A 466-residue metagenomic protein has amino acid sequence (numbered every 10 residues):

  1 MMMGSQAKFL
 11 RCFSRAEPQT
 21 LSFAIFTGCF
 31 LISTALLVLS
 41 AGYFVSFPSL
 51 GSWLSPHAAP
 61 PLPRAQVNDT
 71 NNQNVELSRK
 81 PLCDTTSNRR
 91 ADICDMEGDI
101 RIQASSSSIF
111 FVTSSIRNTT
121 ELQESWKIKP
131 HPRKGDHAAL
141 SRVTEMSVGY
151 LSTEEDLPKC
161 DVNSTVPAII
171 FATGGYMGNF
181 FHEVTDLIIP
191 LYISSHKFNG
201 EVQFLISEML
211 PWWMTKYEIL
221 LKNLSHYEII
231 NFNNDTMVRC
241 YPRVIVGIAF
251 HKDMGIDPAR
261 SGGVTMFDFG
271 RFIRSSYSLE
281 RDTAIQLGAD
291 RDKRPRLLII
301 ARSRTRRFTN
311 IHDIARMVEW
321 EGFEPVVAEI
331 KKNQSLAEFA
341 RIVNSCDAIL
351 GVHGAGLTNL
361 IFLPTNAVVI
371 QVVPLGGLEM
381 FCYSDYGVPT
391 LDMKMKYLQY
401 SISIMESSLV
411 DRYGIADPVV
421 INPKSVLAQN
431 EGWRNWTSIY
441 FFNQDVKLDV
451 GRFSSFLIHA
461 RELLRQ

Functional and structural regions predicted by a protein language model:
M2-Q466: The feature primarily captures lumenal catalytic ectodomains of type II secretory-pathway glycosyltransferases
